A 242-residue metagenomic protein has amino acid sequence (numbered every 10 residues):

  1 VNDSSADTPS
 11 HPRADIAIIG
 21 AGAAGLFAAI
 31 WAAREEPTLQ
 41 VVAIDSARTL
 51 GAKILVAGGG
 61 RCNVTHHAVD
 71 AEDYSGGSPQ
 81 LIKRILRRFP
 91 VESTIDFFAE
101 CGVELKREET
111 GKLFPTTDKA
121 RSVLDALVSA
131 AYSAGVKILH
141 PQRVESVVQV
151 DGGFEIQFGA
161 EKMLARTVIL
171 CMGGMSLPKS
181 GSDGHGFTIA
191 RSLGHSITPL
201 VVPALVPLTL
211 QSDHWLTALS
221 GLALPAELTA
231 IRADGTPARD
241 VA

Functional and structural regions predicted by a protein language model:
P9-A24: Beta1/beta-strand and adjacent pyrophosphate-binding region of the FAD-binding site in flavoprotein oxidoreductases
A17, A33-G59: Glycine-rich FAD pyrophosphate-binding loop
A21-A24, A28-A33: Small-residue (primarily alanine) positions within well-ordered alpha-helices, especially packing/interaction faces
T38-Q40, E104, K137, S196: Residue-level detector of anion-binding/catalytic polar loops
G59-R107: Glycine-rich active-site loop/strand segments that organize a redox cofactor
L81-I85, L113-D118, M172-S180: Flexible, glycine/proline-enriched loop segments at strand-loop-helix junctions that form or flank small-ligand binding
P90-T94, A99, T110-A134, A242: An accessory alpha-helical subdomain
R121-S122, A126-A242: Predominantly flavin-linked oxidoreductase catalytic cores and closely associated redox partners
